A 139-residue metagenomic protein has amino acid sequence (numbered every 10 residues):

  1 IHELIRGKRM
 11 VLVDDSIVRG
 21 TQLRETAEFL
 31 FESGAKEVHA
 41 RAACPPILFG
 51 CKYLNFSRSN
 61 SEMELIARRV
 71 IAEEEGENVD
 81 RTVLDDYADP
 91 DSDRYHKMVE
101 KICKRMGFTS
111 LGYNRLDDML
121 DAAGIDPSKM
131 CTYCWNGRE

Functional and structural regions predicted by a protein language model:
I1-E139: PRPP-associated nucleotide enzymes
